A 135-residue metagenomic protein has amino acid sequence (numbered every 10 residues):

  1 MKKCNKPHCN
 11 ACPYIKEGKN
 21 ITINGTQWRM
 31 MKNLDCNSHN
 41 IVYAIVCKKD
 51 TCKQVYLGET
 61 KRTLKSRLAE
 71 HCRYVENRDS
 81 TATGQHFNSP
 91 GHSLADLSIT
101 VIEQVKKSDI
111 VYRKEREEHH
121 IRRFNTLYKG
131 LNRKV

Functional and structural regions predicted by a protein language model:
M1-V135: Charged structural interfaces that engage phosphate-rich ligands and support phosphoryl-transfer chemistry
